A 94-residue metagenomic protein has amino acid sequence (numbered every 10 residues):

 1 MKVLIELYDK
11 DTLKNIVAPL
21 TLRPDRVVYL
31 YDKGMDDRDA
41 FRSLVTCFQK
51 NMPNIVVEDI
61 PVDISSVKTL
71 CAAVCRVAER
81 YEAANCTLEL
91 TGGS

Functional and structural regions predicted by a protein language model:
M1-C86: Long, low-complexity, Lys/Arg-enriched
L90-S94: Active-site histidine-anchored catalytic micro-motif
